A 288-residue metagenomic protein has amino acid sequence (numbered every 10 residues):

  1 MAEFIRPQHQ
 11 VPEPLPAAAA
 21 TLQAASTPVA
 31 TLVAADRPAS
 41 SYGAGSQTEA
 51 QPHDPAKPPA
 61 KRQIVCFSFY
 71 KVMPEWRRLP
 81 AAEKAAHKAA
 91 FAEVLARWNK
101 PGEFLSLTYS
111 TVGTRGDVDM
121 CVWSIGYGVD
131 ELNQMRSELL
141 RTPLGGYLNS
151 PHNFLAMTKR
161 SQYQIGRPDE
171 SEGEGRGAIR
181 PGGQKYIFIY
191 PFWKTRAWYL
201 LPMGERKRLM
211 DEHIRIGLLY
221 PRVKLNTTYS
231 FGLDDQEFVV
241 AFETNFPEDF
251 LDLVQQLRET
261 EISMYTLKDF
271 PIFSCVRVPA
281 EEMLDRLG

Functional and structural regions predicted by a protein language model:
A2-N99, Y127-L132, P151-L219, F231 (+3 more regions): Short S/T/G/P-rich N-terminal loop/turn motif that feeds into the first structured element of a domain
D54-P55, S106-V112, L139-R141, R176-A178 (+1 more regions): Catalytic micro-motifs at enzyme active sites that drive phosphoryl/nucleotidyl and oxygen chemistry
Q63-V65, V118-M120, K185-I187, Q236-V239: Short, surface-exposed beta-edge/turn micro-motifs
Y70, S110-T111, W123-Y127, R136-E138 (+4 more regions): A structural feature that tracks compact, well-ordered secondary-structure segments with a strong bias toward
L95-V118, L148-R160, I214-V239, L253 (+1 more regions): Short, glycine- and small/hydrophobic-rich beta-strand elements in well-ordered beta-sheets
G113-T114, E131, L144-G146, I179-P181: Short, charge-rich binding segments
L139-Y147, L257-Y265: A common structural junction motif
